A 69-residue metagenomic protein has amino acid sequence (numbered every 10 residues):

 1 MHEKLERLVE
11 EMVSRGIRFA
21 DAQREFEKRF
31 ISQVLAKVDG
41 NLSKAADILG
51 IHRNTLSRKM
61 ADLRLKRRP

Functional and structural regions predicted by a protein language model:
E3-P69: Bacterial C-terminal helix-turn-helix
